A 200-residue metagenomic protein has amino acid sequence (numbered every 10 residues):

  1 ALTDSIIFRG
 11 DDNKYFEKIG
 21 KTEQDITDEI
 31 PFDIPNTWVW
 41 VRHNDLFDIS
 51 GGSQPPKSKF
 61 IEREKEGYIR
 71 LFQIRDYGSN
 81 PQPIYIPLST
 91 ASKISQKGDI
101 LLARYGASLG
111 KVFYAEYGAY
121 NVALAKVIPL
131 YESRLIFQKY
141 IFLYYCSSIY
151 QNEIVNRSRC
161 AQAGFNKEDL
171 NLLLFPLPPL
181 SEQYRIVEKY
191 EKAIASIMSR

Functional and structural regions predicted by a protein language model:
A1-E23: Extended, domain-scale alpha-helical bundle/helix-rich regions
I19-E29, N44-F60, Y68-K97: Sequence-specific dsDNA recognition surfaces
D25-Q54, P176, L180-R200: Non-catalytic DNA-recognition/assembly elements of restriction-modification systems
E29, V122-L124, D169-L172: Short, solvent-exposed beta-strand edge segments and adjacent coil->beta transition regions
W38, F72, G98, L172-L173 (+1 more regions): Structural signal for hydrophobic
V39-H43, Y131-Y144, N152, L172-P178: Catalytic cores of nucleotide-enabled group-transfer and carboxylate-activating enzymes in metabolic and assembly-line
Q73-Y77, T90-C146, Y150, G164-N166: A short beta-sheet element
A161: Extended, charge-rich, solvent-exposed interface segments
